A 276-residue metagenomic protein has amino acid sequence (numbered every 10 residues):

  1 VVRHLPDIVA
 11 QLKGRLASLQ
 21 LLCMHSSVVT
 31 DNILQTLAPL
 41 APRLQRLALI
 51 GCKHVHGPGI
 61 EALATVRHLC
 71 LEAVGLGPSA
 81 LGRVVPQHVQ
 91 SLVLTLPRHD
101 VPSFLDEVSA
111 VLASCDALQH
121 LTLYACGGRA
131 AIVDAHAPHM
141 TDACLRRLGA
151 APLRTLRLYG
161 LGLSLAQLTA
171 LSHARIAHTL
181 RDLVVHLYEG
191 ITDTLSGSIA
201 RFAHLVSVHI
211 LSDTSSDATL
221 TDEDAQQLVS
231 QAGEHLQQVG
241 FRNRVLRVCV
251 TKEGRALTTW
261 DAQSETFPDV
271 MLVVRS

Functional and structural regions predicted by a protein language model:
V1-A117, G128-A150: Leucine-rich repeat
D7, G82-R83, S91-L96, D100-S276: C-terminal capping region of solenoid repeat domains
